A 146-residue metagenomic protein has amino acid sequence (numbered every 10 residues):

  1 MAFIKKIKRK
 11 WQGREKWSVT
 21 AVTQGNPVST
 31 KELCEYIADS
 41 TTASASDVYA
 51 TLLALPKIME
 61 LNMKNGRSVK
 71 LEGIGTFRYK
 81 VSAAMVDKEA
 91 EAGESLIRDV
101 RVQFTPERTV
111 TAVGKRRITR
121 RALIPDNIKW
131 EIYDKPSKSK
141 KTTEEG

Functional and structural regions predicted by a protein language model:
M1-A50, K57-G146: Strongly charged
